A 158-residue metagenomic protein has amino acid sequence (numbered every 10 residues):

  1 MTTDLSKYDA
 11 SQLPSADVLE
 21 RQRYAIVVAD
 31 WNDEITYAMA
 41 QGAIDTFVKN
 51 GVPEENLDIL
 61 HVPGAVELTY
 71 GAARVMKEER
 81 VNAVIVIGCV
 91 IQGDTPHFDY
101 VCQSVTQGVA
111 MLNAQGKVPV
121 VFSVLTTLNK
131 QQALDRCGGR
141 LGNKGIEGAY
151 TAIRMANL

Functional and structural regions predicted by a protein language model:
M1-A16: Extreme N-terminal tail/first-helix region
T2-L5, F98-L158: C-terminal binding/interaction regions
Q12-P63: Glycine-rich phosphate/diphosphate-binding loop of Rossmann-like nucleotide-binding domains
L19, E34, A38, G42 (+6 more regions): Conserved active-site and cofactor/substrate-binding residues in soluble primary-metabolism enzymes
A25, D58, E67, N82-V84 (+1 more regions): Structural motif
D30-W31, C89-V90, L125-N129: Short, ordered loop/turn segments at secondary-structure junctions
D33, V48-V52, A73-R80, A110-A114 (+1 more regions): Generic secondary-structure signature for well-ordered alpha-helical cores
E67, G71-G108: Glycine-rich phosphate-binding loop
